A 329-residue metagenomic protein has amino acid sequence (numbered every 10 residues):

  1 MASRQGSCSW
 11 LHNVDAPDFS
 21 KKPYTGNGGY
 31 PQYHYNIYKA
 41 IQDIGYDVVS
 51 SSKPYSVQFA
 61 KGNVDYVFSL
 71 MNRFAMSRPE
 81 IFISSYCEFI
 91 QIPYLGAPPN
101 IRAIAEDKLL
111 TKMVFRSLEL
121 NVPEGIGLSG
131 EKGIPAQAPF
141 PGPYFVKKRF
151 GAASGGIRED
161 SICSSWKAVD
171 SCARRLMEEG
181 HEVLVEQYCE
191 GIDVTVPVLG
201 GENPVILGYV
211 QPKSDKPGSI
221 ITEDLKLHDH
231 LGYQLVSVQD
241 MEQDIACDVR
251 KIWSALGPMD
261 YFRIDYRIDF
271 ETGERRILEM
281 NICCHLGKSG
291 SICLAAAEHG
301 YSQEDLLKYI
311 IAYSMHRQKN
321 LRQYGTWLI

Functional and structural regions predicted by a protein language model:
M1-G6, R102-L184, G191, Q243-A246: Active-site nucleotide/adenylate-binding loops and adjacent lid/helix of ATP-dependent enzymes
M1-Y94, N100, S129-A136, Q318-L321: ATP-binding N-terminal substructure of ATP-dependent carboxylate-amine bond-forming enzymes
L11-N13, K147, E186: Short beta-strand segments
Q42, E88, R116, M177 (+1 more regions): Anion (oxyanion) recognition and catalysis
V48, P93-Y94, V122, Y144 (+1 more regions): Hydrophobic beta-strand scaffold residues
C87, Q187, P197-V198, W253-K288 (+2 more regions): Conserved metal-phosphate-binding beta-hairpin within the catalytic cores of diverse ATP-dependent phosphoryl-transfer
S164-C247, F270, E274-R276: Phosphate-binding site of ATP-dependent enzymes
Q211-F262, L294-I329: Active-site "cap" helix and flanking loop/linker of ATP-utilizing ligase/carboxylase catalytic domains
